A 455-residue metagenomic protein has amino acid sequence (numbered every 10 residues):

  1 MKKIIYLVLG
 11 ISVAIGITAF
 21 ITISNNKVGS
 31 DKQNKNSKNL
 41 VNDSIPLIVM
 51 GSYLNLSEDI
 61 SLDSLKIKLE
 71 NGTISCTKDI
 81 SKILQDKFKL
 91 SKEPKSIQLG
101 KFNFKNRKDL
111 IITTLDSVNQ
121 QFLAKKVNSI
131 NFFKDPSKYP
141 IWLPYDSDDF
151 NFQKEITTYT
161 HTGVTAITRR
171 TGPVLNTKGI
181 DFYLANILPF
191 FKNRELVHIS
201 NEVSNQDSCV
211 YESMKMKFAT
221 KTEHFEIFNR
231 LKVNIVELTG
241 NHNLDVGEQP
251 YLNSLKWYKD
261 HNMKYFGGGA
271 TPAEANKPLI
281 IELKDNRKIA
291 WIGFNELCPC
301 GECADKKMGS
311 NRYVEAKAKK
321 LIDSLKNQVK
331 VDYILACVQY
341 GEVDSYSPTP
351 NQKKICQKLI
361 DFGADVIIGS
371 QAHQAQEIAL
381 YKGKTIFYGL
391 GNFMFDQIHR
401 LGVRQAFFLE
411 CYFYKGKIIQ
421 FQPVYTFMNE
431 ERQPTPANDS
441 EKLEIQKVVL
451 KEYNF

Functional and structural regions predicted by a protein language model:
M1-S12: N-terminal Sec-pathway targeting helices
I5-Y6, S30, K35, H198 (+1 more regions): Intrinsically disordered, low-complexity segments enriched in glycine/proline and serine/threonine
S12-I23: Hydrophobic alpha-helical membrane-insertion segments, chiefly the h-region of N-terminal signal peptides
I21-N26, L335: N-terminal membrane-targeting segments
N26-P46: N-terminal, intrinsically disordered, polar/charged segments of Gram-positive cell-envelope systems that serve as
N39-Q153: Exported/periplasmic ABC-transporter solute-binding proteins
D149-F455: Acidic, metal/ion-coordinating pockets
